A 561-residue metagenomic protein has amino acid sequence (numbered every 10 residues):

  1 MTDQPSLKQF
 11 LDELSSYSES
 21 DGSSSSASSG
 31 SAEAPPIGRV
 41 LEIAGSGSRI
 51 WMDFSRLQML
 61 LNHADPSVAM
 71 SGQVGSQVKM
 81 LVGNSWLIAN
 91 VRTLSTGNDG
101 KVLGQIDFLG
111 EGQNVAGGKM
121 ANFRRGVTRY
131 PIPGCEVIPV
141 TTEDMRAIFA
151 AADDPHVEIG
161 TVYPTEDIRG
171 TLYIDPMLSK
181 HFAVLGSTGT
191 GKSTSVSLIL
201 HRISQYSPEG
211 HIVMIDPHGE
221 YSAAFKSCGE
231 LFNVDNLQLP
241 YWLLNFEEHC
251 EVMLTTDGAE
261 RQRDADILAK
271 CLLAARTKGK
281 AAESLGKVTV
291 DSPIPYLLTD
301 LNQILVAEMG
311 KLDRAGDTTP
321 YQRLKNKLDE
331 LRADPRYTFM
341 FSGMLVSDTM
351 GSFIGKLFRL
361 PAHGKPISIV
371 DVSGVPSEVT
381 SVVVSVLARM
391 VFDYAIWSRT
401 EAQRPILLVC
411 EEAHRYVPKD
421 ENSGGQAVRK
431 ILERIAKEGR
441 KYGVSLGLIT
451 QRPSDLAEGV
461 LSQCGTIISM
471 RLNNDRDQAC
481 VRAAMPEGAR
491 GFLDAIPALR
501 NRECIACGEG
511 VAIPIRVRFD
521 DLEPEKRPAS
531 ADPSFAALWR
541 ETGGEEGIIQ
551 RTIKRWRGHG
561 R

Functional and structural regions predicted by a protein language model:
T2-L185, E401-R404: Basic- and hydrophobic-enriched, low-structure N-terminal and domain-boundary segments that flank ATP-binding catalytic
H156-L239, E458, A506, A536-W539 (+2 more regions): Glycine-rich phosphate-binding loop of nucleotide-binding enzymes
F182, V370, G447: Conserved beta-strand position immediately N-terminal to the Walker
V184, T188, G424, P453: The conserved Walker
S222-G229, Y241-R434: P-loop NTPase motor domains
T255, R434-E438, Y442-D520: Conserved ATP-driven motor cores of ASCE-family P-loop NTPases powering translocation/secretion/packaging/pilus
A265-K287, D494-E525: Conserved AAA+ ATPase small/helical "lid" subdomain
N501-R561: Conserved P-loop NTPase motor module
